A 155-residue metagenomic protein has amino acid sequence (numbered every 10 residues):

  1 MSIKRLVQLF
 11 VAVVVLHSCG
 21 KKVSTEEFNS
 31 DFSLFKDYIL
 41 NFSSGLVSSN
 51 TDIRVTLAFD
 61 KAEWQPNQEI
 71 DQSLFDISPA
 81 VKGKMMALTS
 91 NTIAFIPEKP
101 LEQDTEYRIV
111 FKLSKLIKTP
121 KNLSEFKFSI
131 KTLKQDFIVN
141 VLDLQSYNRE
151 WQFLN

Functional and structural regions predicted by a protein language model:
K4-V11: Sec-dependent signal peptide recognition, specifically the positively charged N-region followed immediately by
V15-S18: C-terminal motif of bacterial Sec signal peptides marking the signal peptidase cleavage site
G20-N155: Acidic, low-complexity Ser/Thr/Gly/Pro-rich repeat segments typical of extracellular/periplasmic and surface-exposed
